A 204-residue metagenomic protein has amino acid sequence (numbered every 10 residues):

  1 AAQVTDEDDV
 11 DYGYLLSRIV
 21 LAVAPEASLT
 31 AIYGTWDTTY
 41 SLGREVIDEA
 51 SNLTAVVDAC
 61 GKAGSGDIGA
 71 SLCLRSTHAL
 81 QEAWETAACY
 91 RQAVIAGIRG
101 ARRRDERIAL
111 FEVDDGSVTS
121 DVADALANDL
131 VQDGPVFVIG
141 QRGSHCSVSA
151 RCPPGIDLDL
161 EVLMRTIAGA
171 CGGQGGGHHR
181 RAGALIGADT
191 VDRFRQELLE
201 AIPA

Functional and structural regions predicted by a protein language model:
A2-E7, Y14-E26, T30-G34, T38-I47 (+3 more regions): Glycine-rich, acidic loop segments that terminate in or are immediately followed by a histidine
G66-T86: Intrinsic disorder at enzyme termini
L80-E106: Long, charged amphipathic helices and adjacent flexible linkers at domain junctions
